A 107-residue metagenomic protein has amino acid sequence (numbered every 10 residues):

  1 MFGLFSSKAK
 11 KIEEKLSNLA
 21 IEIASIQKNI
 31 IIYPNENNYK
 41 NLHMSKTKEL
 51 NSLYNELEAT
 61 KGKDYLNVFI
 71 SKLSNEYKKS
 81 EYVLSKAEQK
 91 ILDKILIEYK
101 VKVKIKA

Functional and structural regions predicted by a protein language model:
M1-E14, I95-A107: Terminal, compositionally biased segments
F2, S6-N35: Short terminal alpha-helical segments
I12-L19, K63-S74: Disulfide-bonded cysteine-rich modules in secreted/extracellular proteins, activating on the conserved Cys frameworks
Q27-N41, E58-L66, K78-K86: Charged, low-complexity interaction regions
E36-K48, N67-S71, D93: Short, charged, amphipathic alpha-helical segments
F69-A107: Amphipathic alpha-helical binding modules
